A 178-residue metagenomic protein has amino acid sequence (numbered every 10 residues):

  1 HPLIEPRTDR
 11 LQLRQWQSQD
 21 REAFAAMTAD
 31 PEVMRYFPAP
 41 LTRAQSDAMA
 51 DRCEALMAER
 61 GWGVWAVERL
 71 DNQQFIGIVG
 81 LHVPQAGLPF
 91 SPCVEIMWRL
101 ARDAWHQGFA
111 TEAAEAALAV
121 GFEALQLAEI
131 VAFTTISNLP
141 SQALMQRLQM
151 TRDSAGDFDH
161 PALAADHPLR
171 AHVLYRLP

Functional and structural regions predicted by a protein language model:
H1-Y36, A66-P178: Acyl-donor (CoA/ACP) binding surface of acyl/acetyltransferases
E32-E54, G63-W65: Conserved GNAT-fold acetyl-CoA-binding loop/helix
